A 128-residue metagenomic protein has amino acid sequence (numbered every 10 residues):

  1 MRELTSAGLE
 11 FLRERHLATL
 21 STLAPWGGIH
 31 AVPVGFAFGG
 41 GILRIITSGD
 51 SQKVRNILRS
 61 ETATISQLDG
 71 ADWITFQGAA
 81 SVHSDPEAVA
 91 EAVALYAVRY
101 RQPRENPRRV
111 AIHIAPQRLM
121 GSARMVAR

Functional and structural regions predicted by a protein language model:
M1-E14: Extreme N-terminal tail/first-helix region
R2-E3, G70-R128: Charged, gly/pro-rich active-site loop segments
G8, D50-K53, A88-A92: Amphipathic alpha-helical interface surfaces
R13, L58, Q67-D69, E105-P107: A generic structural signal for short, non-catalytic loop/turn and secondary-structure boundary residues
H16-L17, T62, R101, L119: Generic structural signal for secondary-structure transition and capping sites
H16-S48, R55-I57, A63-S66, F76: Short beta-strand segments
G49-D50, E61, D69, A80-V82: A short beta-strand motif that forms part of the nucleic acid-binding face of small beta-barrel RNA-binding folds
L58-R59, A127: Short amphipathic alpha-helical segments
